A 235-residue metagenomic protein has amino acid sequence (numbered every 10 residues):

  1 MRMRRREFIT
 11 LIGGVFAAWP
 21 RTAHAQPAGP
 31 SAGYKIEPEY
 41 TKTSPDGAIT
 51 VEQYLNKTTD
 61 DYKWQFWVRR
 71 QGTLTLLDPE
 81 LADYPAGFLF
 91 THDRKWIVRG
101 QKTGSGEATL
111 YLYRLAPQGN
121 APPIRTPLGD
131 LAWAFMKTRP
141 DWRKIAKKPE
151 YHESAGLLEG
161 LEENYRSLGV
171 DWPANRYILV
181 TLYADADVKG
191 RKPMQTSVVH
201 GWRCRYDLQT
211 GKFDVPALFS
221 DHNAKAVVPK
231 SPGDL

Functional and structural regions predicted by a protein language model:
M1-P27: Short hydrophobic alpha-helices and adjacent helix-cap/hinge residues
A28-K42, T109, Y113, P117-L235: Acidic, small-residue rich beta-repeat scaffolds with periodic aromatic anchors
G33-T58: Beta-strand-rich domains and repeat architectures in extracellular enzymes and scaffolds, especially beta-propellers
K57-T59, T103-G106, D185-K189: Short glycine/acidic-enriched loop and turn motifs that connect beta-strands
D78-A82: Surface loop/turn motifs at the tips and blade-to-blade linkers of beta-strand repeat domains
Y84-A86: Beta-rich catalytic cores
H92-D93: Residue-level detector of Asp-centered blade-edge/turn motifs that repeat once per structural unit in beta-propeller
